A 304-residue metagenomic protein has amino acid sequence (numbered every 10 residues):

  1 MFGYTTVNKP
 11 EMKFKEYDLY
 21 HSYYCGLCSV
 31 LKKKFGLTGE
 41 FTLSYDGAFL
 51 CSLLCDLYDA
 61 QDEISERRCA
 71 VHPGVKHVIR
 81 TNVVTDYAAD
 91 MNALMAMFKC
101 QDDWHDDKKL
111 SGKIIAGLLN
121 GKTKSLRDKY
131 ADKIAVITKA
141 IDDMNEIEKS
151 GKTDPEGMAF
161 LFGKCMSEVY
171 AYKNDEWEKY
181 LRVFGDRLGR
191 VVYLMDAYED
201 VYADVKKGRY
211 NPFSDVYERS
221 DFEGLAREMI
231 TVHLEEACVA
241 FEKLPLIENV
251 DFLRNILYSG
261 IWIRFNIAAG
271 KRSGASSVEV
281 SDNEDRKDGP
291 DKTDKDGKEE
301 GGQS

Functional and structural regions predicted by a protein language model:
M1-V183, R190, L194-T231, V239-N249 (+6 more regions): Acidic catalytic motifs of isoprenoid enzymes
I256-L257: Short, highly charged C-terminal tails/helix-capping segments
G274-D282: Low-complexity, proline/glycine-enriched hydrophobic segments characteristic of transmembrane helices
